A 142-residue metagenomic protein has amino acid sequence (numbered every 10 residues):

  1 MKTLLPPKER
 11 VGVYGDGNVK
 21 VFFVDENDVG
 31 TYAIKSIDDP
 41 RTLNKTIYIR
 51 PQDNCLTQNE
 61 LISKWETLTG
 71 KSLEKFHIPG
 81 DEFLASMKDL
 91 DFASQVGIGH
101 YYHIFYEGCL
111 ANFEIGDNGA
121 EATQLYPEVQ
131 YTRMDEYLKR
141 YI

Functional and structural regions predicted by a protein language model:
M1-E74, A85-V96, I142: Oxidoreductase cofactor-interface core, primarily capturing Rossmann-like NAD(P)-dependent enzymes
F76-I78: Conserved beta-strand termini and adjacent loop/short-helix elements that scaffold enzyme active sites in alpha/beta
G80-I142: A hydrophobic C-terminal alpha-helical subdomain
